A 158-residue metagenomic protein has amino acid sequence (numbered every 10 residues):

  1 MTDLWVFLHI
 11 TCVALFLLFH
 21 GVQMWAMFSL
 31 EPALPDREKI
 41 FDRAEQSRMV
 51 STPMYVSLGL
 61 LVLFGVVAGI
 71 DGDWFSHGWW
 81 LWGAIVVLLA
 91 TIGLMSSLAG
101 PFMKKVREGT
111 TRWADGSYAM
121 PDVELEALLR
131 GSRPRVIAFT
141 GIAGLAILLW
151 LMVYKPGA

Functional and structural regions predicted by a protein language model:
M1-A158: Polytopic transmembrane helical bundles with strong interfacial aromatic enrichment
